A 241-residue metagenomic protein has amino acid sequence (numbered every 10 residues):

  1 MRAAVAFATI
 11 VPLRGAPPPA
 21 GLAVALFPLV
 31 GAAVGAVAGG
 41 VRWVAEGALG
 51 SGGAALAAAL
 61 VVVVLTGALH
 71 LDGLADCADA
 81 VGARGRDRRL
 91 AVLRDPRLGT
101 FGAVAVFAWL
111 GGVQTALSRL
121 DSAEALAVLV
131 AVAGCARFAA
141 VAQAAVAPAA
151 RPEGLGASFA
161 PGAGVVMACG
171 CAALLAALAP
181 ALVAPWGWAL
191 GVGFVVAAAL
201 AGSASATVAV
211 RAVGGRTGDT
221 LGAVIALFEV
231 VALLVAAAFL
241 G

Functional and structural regions predicted by a protein language model:
M1-G67, L71, V81-R88, D95-G241: Hydrophobic alpha-helical transmembrane segments
